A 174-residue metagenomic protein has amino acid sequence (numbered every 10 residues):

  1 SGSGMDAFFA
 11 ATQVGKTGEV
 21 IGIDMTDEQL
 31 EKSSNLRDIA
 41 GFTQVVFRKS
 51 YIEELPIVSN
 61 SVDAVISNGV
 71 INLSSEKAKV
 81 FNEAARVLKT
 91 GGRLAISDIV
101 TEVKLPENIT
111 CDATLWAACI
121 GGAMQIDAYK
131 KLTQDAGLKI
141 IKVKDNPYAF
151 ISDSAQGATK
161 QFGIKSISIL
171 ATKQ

Functional and structural regions predicted by a protein language model:
A11-T12, A78-R93: A short glycine-rich, Lys/Arg-flanked "PGG" loop and its adjoining helix->strand segment in the class I
T26-E28: Conserved SAM/SAH-binding beta-strand->alpha-helix loop
S33-S34: Conserved SAM-binding loop
F42-T43, E53-A64: A short acidic, Gly/Pro-enriched loop at the edge of an enzyme's catalytic core that lines a small-molecule cofactor
D63-E76: A short SAM/SAH-binding and catalytic strip from SAM-dependent methyltransferases
T101-I120: Short, glycine-/aromatic-enriched active-site segment of Class I SAM-dependent methyltransferases
G122-V143: Short alpha-helix
A136-Q174: C-terminal lobe and adjacent flexible extensions of AdoMet/dcAdoMet transferase-like proteins
